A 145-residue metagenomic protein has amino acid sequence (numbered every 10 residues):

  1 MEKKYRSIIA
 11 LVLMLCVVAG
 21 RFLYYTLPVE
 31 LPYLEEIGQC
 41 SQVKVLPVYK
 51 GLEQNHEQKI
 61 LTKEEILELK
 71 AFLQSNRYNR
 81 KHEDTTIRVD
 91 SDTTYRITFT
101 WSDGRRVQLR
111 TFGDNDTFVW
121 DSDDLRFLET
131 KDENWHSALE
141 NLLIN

Functional and structural regions predicted by a protein language model:
E2-N145: Function-determining sites in protein domains
